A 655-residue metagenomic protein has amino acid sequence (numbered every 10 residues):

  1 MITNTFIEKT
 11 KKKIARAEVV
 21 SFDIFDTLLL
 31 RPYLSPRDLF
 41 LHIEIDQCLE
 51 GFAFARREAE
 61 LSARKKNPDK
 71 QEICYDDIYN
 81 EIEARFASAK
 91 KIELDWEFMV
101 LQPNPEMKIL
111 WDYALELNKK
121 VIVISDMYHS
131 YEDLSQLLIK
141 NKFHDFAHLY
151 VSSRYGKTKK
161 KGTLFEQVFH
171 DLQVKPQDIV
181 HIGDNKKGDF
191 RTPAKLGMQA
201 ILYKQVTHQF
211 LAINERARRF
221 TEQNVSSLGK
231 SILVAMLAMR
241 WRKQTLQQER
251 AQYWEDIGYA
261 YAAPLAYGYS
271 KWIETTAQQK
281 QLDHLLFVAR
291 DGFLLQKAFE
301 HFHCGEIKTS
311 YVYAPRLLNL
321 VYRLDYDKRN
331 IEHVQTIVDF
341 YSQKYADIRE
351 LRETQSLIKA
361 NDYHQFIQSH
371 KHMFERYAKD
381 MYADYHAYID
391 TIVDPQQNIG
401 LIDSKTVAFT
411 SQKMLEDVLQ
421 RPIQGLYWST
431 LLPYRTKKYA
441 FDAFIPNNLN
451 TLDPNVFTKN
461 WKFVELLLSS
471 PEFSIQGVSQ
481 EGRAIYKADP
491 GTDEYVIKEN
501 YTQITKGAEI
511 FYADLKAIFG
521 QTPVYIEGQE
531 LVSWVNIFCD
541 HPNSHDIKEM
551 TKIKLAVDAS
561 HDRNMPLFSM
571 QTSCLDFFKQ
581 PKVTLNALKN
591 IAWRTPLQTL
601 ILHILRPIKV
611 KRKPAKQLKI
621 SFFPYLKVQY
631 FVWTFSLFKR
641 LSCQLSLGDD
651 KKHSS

Functional and structural regions predicted by a protein language model:
I7-A55: Active-site neighborhood of HAD-like aspartate-dependent phosphohydrolases
K9, E106-Y113, Q136-L137, T192 (+2 more regions): A short acidic, amphipathic alpha-helical/loop segment
R31, L39-I43, W111, M127 (+1 more regions): Nucleic acid-processing catalytic cores of prokaryotic defense/repair systems
Q47-A59, E83-W96, K142-V151, P176-D178 (+1 more regions): Short, surface-exposed acidic
A55-I78: N-terminal accessory alpha/beta regions
E72-V123: Short, acidic loop-to-helix structural element flanking the phosphoryl-transfer center in phosphate-processing enzymes
I122-I124, Y128-D178: Substrate-recognition "cap/lid" segment bordering the active-site pocket of phosphatases
E166-L172, V180-I182, R191, K195-S655: Long, low-complexity, Lys/Arg-enriched
